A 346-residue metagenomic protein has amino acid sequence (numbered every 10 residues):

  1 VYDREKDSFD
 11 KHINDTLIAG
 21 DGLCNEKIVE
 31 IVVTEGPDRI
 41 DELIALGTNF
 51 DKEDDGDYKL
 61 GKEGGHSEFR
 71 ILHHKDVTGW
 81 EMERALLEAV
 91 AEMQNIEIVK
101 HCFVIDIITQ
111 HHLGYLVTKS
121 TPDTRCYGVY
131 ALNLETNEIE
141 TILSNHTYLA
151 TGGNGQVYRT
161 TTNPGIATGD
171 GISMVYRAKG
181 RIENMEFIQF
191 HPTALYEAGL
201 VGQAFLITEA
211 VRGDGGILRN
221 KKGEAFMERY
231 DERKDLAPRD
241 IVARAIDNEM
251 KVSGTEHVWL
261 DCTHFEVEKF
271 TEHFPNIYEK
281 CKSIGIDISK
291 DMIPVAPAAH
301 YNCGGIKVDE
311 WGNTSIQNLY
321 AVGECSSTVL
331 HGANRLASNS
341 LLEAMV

Functional and structural regions predicted by a protein language model:
V1-T48: Redox-cofactor-proximal catalytic regions of oxidoreductases
L23-I28, I40-G56, E97, R181-N184 (+2 more regions): A short alpha-helix-loop-beta-strand transition element characteristic of N-terminal alpha/beta dinucleotide-binding
C24-P37, R70-E88, V99, T161-G169 (+2 more regions): Short beta-strand to alpha-helix junction loop
I44-E138, L143, A150, A194-A198: Conserved redox-cofactor binding core of oxidoreductases
I105-R125, V129-L132, H273-S326: A glycine-rich dinucleotide-binding beta-alpha-beta segment and adjacent secondary-structure elements that constitute
V129, T141-G152, V175, G223 (+1 more regions): Short hydrophobic core segments
V157-A178, I316, T328-V346: A conserved FAD-binding loop/helix module that cradles the flavin
M174, G180-D287, D291-I293: An anion/pyrophosphate-binding glycine-rich loop and adjacent beta-alpha core in soluble alpha-beta enzymes
